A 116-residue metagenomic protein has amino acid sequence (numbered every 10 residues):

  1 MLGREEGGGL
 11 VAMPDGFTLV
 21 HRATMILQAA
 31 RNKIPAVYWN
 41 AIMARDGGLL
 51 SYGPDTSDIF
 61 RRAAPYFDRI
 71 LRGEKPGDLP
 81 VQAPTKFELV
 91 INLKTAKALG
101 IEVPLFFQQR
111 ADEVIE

Functional and structural regions predicted by a protein language model:
M1-E116: Short hydrophobic alpha-helices and adjacent helix-cap/hinge residues
